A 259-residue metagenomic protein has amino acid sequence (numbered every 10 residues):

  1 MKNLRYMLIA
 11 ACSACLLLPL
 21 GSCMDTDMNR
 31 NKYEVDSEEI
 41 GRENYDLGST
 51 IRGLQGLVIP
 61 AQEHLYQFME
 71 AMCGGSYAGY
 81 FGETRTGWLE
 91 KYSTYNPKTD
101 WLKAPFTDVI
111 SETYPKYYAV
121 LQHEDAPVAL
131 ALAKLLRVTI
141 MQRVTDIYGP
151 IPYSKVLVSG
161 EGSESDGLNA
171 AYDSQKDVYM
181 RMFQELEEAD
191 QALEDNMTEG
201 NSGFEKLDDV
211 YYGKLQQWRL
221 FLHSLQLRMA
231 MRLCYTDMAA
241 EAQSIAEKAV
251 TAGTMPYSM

Functional and structural regions predicted by a protein language model:
M1-A10: Bacterial N-terminal signal peptides that target proteins for export
I9-L17: Hydrophobic helical h-region of N-terminal Sec-dependent signal peptides in bacterial secretory/periplasmic proteins
L18-S22: C-terminal motif of bacterial Sec signal peptides marking the signal peptidase cleavage site
C23-Y80, D100, D108, P115 (+2 more regions): Membrane-proximal, proline-rich intrinsically disordered regions
G41, Y45, Y80-L136, I140-M259: Structured, solvent-exposed acidic/aromatic patches
